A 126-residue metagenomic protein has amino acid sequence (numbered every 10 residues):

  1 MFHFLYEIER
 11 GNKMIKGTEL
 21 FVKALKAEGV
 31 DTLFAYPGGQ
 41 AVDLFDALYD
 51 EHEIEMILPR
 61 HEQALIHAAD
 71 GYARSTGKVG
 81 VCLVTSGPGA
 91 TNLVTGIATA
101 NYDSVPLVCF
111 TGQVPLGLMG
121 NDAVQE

Functional and structural regions predicted by a protein language model:
F2-Y6: Aromatic (phenylalanine/tyrosine) cluster motif
I8-E126: N-terminal alpha/beta PP-like core and its mobile active-site loop of ThDP/TPP-dependent enzymes
